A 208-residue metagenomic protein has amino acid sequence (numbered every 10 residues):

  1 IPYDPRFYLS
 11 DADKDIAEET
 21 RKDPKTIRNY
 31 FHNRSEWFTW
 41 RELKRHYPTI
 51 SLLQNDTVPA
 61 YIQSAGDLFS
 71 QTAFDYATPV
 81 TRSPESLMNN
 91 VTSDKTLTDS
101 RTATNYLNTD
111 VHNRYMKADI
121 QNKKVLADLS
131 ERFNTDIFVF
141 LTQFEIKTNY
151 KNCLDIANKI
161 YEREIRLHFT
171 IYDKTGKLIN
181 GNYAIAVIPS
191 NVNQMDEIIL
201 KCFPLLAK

Functional and structural regions predicted by a protein language model:
I1-A103: A structural "domain/chain start" motif
I1-A12, Y106-H112, K117-K208: C-terminal/domain-edge helix-coil "capping" segments
